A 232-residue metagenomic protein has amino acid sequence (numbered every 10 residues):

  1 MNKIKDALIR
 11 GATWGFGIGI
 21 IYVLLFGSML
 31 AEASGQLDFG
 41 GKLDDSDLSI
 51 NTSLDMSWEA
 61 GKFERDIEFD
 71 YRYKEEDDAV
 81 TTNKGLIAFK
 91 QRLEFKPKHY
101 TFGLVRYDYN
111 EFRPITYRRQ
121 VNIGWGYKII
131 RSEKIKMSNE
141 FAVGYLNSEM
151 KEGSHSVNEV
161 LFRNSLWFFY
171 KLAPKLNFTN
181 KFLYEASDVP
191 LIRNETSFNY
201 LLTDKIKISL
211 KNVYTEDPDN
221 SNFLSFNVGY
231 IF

Functional and structural regions predicted by a protein language model:
M29-D70: Short glycine/proline- and aromatic-enriched beta-strand/turn motifs that initiate or cap beta-hairpins
F39-L43, I67-Y73, G103-Y107, I123 (+4 more regions): Transmembrane beta-barrel strands of outer-membrane/channel proteins
G41-I50, E75-N83, Y109-Y117, K151-G153 (+2 more regions): Solvent-exposed loop/turn segments connecting transmembrane beta-strands in outer-membrane beta-barrel proteins
L48-L54, G85-F89, V105, R119-I123 (+3 more regions): Hydrophobic, lipid-facing positions within transmembrane beta-strands of outer-membrane proteins
M56-A60, L93, Y127-I129, Y145 (+4 more regions): Residue-level signature of outer-membrane beta-barrel architecture
G61-I67, P97-T101, E133-M137, Y170-F178 (+1 more regions): Repeated loop/turn-to-beta-strand initiation elements of outer-membrane beta-barrel proteins
K134-F182: Detector for outer-membrane/organellar transmembrane beta-barrel domains, recognizing the amphipathic beta-strand
N199-L201, K207, N220-F232: Outer-membrane beta-barrel "beta-signal"
